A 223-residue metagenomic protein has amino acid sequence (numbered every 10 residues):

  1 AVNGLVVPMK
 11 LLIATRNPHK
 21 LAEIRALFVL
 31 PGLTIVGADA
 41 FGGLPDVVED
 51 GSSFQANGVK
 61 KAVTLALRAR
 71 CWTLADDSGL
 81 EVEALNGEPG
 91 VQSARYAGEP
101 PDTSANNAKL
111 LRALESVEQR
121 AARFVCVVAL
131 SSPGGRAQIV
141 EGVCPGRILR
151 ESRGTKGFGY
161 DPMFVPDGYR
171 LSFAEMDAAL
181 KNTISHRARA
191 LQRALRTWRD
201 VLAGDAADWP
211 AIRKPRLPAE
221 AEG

Functional and structural regions predicted by a protein language model:
A1-P8, E222: N-terminal amphipathic/basic-hydrophobic helices that include classical n-h-c signal peptides and signal-anchor
K10-L12, P18-G223: Anionic-ligand binding patches
